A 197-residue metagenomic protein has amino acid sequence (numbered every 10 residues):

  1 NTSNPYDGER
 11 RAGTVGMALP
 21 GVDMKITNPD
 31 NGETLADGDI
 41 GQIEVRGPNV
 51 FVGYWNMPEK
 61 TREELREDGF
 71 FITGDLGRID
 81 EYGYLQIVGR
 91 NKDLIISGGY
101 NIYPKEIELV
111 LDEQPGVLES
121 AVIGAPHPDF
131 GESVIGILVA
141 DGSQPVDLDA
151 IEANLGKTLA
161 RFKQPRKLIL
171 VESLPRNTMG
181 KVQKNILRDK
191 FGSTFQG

Functional and structural regions predicted by a protein language model:
N1, R166-K167: Extracytoplasmic/periplasmic beta-strand context in beta-sandwich domains, especially the cupredoxin/COX2 CuA-binding
N1-L85, N91-L94, I107-E108, S143: Conserved AMP-binding/adenylate-forming
G16-A18, I123-P126, I169: Beta-strand->loop->alpha-helix junctions that form or flank phosphate-binding loops in nucleotide-handling enzymes
T27, L168-V171: General small-molecule cofactor/ligand-binding pocket signal
G47, V52-G53, K60, L76-K163 (+3 more regions): AMP-binding/adenylate-forming catalytic core of the ANL superfamily
D189-G197: Acidic/polar alpha-helix N-cap and adjacent early helical turns within long charge-rich amphipathic helices/linkers
